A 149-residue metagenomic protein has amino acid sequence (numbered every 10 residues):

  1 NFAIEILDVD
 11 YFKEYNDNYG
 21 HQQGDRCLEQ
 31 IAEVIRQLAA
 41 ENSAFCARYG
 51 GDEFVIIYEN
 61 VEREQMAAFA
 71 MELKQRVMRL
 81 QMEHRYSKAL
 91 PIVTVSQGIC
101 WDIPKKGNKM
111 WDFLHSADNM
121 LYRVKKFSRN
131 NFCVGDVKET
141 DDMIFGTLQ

Functional and structural regions predicted by a protein language model:
N1-A3, D10-R36, A47-G51, V55-I56 (+3 more regions): Conserved long alpha-helical elements within nucleotide-processing catalytic cores of c-di-GMP signaling and class III
I4-I6, V134: Core hydrophobic beta-sheet residues of small sensory/regulatory alpha/beta domains, primarily PAS-family
D17, L80, N130: Flexible, active-site-adjacent loop/turn segments at secondary-structure boundaries
Q30-I103, V134: GGDEF/GGEEF active-site signature
R63, A67-M71, R85-K88, C100-C133 (+1 more regions): Catalytic-core segments of nucleotide cyclases and related cyclic-nucleotide turnover enzymes
